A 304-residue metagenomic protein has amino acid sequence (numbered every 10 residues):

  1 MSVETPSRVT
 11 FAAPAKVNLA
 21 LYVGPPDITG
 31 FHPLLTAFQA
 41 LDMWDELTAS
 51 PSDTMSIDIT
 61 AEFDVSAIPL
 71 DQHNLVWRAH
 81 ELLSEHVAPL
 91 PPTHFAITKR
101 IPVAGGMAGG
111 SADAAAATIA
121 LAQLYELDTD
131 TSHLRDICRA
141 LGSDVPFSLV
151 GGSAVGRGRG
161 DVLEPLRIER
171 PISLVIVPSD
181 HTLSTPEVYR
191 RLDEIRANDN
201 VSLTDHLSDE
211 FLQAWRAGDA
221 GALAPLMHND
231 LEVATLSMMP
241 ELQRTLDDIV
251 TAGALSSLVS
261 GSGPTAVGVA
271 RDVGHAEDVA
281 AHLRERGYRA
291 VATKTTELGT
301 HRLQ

Functional and structural regions predicted by a protein language model:
S2-A104, Q123, L127-S132, E169 (+1 more regions): ATP-binding N-lobe of GHMP and related small-molecule kinases
F38-L41, C138, I249, L283: Hydrophobic C-terminal alpha-helix "anchor/cap" residues
T54-D64, A117, R139, D219-M227: Short, basic/glycine-rich phosphate-binding loops at helix/coil junctions that contact nucleotide phosphates
S56, P102-A104, L183-S184, T265-V267 (+1 more regions): Short, active-site-adjacent cap segments at secondary-structure transitions
V76, G105-T131, D136, F147-L149: DPxDG-like acidic metal-binding loop motif
V150, G156-S256, R271-E277, A281 (+2 more regions): Conserved, helical-rich catalytic subdomain that frames metal- and/or nucleotide-binding sites in enzyme alpha/beta
V259-R271: N-terminal pre-core extensions flanking Radical SAM catalytic domains
